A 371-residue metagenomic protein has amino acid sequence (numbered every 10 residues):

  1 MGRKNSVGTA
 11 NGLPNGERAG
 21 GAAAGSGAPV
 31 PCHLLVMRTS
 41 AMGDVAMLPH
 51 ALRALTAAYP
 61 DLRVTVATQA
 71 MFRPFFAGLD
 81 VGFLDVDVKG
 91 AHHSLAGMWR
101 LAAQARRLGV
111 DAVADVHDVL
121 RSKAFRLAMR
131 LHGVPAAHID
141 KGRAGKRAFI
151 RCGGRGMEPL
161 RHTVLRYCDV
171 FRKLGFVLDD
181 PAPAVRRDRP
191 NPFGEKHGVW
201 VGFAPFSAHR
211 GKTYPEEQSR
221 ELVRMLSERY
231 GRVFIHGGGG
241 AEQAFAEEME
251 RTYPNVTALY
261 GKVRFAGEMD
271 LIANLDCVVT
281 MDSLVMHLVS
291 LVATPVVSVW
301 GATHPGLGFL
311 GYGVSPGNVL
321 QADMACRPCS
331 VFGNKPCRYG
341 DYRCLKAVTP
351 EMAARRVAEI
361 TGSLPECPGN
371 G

Functional and structural regions predicted by a protein language model:
M1-G371: Catalytic machinery of carbohydrate-active enzymes, primarily nucleotide-sugar-dependent glycosyltransferases
